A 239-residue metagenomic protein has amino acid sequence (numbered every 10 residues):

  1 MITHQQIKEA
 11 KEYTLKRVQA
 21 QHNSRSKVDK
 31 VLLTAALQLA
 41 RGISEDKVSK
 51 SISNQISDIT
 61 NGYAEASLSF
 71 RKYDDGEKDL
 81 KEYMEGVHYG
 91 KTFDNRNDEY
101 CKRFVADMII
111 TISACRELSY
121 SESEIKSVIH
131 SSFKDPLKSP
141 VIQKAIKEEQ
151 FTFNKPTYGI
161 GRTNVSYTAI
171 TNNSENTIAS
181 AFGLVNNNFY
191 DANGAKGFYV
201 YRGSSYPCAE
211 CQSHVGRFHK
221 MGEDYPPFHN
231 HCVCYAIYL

Functional and structural regions predicted by a protein language model:
M1-R162: N-terminal leader/targeting and assembly helices and adjacent pre-domain segments
N154-L239: Acidic, glycine-rich two-metal-ion catalytic cores of nucleic acid-processing enzymes
